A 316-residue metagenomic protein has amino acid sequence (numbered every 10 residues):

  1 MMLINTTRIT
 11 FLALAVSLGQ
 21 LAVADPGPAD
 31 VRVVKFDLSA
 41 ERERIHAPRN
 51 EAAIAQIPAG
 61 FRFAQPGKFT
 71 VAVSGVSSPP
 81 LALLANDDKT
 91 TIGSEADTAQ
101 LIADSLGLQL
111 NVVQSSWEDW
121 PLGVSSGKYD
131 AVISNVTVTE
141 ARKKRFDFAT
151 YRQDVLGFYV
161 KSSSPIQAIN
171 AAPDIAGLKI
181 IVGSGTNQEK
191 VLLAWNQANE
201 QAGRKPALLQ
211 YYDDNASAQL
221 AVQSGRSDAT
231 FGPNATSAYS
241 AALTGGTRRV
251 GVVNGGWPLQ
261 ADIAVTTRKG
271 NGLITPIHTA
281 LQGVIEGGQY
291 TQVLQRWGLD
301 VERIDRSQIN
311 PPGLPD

Functional and structural regions predicted by a protein language model:
G27-N135: Extracytoplasmic small-molecule ligand-binding "clamshell" domains of the periplasmic binding protein/Venus flytrap
D37-A53, N187-A202, Q282-D316: Ligand-binding clefts/hinges and TM-proximal coupling segments of bilobed small-molecule sensing domains
A72-S78, V113-E118, G127-T139, K161-S162 (+5 more regions): Beta->alpha turn/N-cap motifs
L84-N86, A99-L106, Q188-Y211, A241-G245: Ligand-binding cleft/hinge of the Venus flytrap
L101-S105, V113-Q114, E118-A131, R145 (+2 more regions): Short helices/loops that flank or line small-molecule/ion binding pockets
D119, V136-K143, V191-W195, E200 (+1 more regions): A ligand-binding cleft/hinge motif common to bilobed small-molecule-binding domains
Q153-V160, A242-Q282, L299-D316: Periplasmic-binding protein-like
S162-I180: Flexible hinge/capping segments at coil-to-helix
